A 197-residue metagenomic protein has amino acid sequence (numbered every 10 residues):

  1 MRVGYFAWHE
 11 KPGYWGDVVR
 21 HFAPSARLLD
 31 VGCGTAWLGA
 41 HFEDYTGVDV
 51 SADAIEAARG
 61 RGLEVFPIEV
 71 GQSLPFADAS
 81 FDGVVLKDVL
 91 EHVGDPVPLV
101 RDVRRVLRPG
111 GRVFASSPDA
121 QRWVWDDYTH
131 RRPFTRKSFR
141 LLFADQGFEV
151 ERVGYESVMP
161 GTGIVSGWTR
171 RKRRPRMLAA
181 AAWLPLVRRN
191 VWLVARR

Functional and structural regions predicted by a protein language model:
M1-A77, G83, V97-V100, R136-K137 (+3 more regions): Conserved N-terminal segment of class I S-adenosyl-L-methionine
Q72, E91, A120-R122, P160: Active-site micro-motifs of SAM-dependent methyltransferase domains
G83-V89: A short beta-strand submotif of the Rossmann-like class I SAM-dependent methyltransferase core that lines
V89-P96: Di-metal (Zn2+ and/or Mg2+/Mn2+) metal-binding site signature of metallo-dependent hydrolases with the MBL/beta-CASP
V97-P109: A short glycine-rich, Lys/Arg-flanked "PGG" loop and its adjoining helix->strand segment in the class I
G111-S117: Conserved beta-strand signature within the Rossmann-like core of class I S-adenosyl-L-methionine
F114, L141, R152-R197: A C-terminal cap/extension of S-adenosyl-L-methionine-dependent methyltransferases that defines the acceptor-substrate
W123-L142: Acceptor-substrate binding/catalytic loop of class I
